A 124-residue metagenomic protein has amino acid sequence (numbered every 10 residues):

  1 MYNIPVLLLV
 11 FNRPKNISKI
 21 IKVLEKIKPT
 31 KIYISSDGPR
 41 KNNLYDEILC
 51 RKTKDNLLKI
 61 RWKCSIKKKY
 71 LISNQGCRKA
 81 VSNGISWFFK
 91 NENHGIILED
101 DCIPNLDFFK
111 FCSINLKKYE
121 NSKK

Functional and structural regions predicted by a protein language model:
M1-I97, C102-K124: An acidic/histidine-cluster motif and surrounding catalytic segment that typifies divalent-metal-assisted enzyme active
